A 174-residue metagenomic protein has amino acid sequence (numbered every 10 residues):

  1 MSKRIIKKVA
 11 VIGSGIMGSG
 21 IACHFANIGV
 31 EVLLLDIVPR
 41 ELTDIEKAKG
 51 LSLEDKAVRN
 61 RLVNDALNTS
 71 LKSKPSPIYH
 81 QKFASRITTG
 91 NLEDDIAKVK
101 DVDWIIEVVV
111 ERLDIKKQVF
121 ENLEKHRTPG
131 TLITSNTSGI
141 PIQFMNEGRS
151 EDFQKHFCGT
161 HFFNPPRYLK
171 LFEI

Functional and structural regions predicted by a protein language model:
M1-T69, H126: NAD(P)+-binding Rossmann beta1-loop-alpha1 motif at the extreme N-terminus of oxidoreductases
V9-V11, I16-F25, V109, K116-V119 (+4 more regions): Extended, hydrophobic alpha-helical segments in both membrane/secreted and soluble proteins
H24-N27, K47-G50, Q118-E121, N146-E151 (+1 more regions): Short, glycine/charged-enriched secondary-structure capping and boundary segments
E31, R86-T88, H156: Conserved beta-strand segments of alpha/beta enzyme cores
K49-G50, D103-W104, P166-L171: Gly-rich Lys/Arg/Thr-decorated short loops/hinges at beta-loop-alpha junctions or inter-strand turns that position
D65-R127: A structured beta-alpha segment of the ubiquitous adenosine-cofactor-binding alpha/beta core
L132-I174: Rossmann-fold dinucleotide-binding core
